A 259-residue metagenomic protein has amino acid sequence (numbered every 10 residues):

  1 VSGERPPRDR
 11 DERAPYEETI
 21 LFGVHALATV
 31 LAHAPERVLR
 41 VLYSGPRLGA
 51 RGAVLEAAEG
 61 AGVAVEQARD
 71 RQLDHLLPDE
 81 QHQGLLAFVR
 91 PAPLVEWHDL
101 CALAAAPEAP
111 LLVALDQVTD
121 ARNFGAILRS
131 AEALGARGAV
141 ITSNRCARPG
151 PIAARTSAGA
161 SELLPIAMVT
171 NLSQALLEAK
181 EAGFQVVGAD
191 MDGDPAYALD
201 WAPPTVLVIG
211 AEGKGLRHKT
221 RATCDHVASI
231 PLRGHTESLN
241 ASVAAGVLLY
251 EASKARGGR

Functional and structural regions predicted by a protein language model:
V1-A105: N-terminal positively charged helical leader segments and presequences
G23, D116, N123, S238-N240: Active-site helix-initiating loop/hinge in glycosyltransferases
A28, A133, C146-A160, H218-R259: Structured adenosyl-cofactor binding patch, chiefly the S-adenosyl-L-methionine
E36, Y43, R47, A53 (+3 more regions): RNA substrate-binding interface of SAM-dependent RNA methyltransferases
A50-R51, P195-A198, G215-K219, E237-S238: Short active-site-adjacent structural elements
R69, R90, D116, T142-S143 (+5 more regions): Short beta->alpha connector loops at strand-helix junctions that form conserved, small/polar/Pro-enriched
